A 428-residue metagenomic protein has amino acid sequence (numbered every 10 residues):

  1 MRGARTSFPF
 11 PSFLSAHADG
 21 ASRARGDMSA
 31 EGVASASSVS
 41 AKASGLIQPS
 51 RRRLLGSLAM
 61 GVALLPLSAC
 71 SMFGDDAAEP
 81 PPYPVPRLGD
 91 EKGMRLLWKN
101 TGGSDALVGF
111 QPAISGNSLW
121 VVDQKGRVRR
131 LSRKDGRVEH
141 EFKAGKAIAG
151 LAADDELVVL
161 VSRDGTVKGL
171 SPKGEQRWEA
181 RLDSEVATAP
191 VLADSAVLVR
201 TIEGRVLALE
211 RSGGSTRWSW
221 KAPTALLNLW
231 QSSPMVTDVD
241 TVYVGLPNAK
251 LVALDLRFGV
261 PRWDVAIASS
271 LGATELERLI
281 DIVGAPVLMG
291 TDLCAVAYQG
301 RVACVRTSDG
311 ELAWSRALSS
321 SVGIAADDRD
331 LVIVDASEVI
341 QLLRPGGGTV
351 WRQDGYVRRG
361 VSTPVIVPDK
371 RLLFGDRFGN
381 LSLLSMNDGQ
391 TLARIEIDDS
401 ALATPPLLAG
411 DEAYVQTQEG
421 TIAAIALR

Functional and structural regions predicted by a protein language model:
M1-L67: N-terminal secretory signal peptides
S71-G74: Bacterial signal peptide processing site
D76-Y83, D90-A113, V138-D154, R177-A193 (+5 more regions): Extracytoplasmic beta-rich repeat domains
L119-W120, V158-V159, V197-L198, V242-Y243 (+4 more regions): Conserved beta-propeller blade signature
D123, S162, T201, L246 (+4 more regions): Structural signature of WD-repeat beta-propellers
S132-D135, S171-G174, R211-G213, L256-F258 (+4 more regions): Short loop/turn segments that connect beta-strands within beta-propeller blades
L402-R428: Blade-level signature of beta-propeller repeat domains, shared across WD40, Kelch, NHL, RCC1 and BNR/Asp-box propellers
